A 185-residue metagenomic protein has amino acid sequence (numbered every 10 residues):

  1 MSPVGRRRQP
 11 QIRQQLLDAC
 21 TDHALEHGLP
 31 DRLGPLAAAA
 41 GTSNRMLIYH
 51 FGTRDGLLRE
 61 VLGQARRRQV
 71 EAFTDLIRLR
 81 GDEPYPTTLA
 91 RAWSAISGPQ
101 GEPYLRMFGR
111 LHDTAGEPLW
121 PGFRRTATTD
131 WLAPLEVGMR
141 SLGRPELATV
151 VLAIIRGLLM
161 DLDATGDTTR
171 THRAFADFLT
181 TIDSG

Functional and structural regions predicted by a protein language model:
M1-Q11: N-terminal intrinsically disordered/low-complexity leader segments
R8, T21-L25, Q64, A115-L119: Recognition helices and adjacent regulatory flanks at domain boundaries
Q15, A19, H23-G56, E60: Helix-turn-helix
Q15, A19-E26, A72-L76, M107-T114 (+1 more regions): Solvent-exposed, amphipathic alpha-helical segments
E60, F73-Y104, L147, V151: Hydrophobic alpha-helical connector segments
G63-V70: Short, basic, alpha-helical segments at the C-terminal edge of helix-turn-helix-like DNA-binding modules
V70, T74, Q100-L105, G109 (+2 more regions): Amphipathic alpha-helical packing segments from all-alpha helical-bundle domains
R106-H112, L142-T181: Hydrophobic alpha-helical segments that form the core of small-molecule binding pockets and/or dimer interfaces
